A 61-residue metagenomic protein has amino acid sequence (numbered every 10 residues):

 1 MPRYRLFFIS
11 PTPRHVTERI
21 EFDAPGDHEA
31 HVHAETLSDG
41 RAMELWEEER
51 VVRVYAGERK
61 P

Functional and structural regions predicted by a protein language model:
M1-T17: Short aromatic-glycine-(Arg/Gly/Cys) micro-motifs in beta-strand/loop hairpins
L6-S10, D23, E29-H31: Residue-level detector of functional hotspots within protein domains
F8-S10, E21, A56-K60: Solvent-exposed, well-ordered amphipathic alpha-helical segments that flank/support binding or catalytic loops
P13, D27-E29, V52: Generic "edge-of-domain/loop-turn" microfeature
T17-A24: A short, exposed loop/beta-hairpin motif centered on an aromatic-Gly-Thr core
G26-G40: A short, charged, amphipathic alpha-helix used as a generic interaction element across diverse proteins
L37-P61: Short, mixed-charge low-complexity intrinsically disordered segments
